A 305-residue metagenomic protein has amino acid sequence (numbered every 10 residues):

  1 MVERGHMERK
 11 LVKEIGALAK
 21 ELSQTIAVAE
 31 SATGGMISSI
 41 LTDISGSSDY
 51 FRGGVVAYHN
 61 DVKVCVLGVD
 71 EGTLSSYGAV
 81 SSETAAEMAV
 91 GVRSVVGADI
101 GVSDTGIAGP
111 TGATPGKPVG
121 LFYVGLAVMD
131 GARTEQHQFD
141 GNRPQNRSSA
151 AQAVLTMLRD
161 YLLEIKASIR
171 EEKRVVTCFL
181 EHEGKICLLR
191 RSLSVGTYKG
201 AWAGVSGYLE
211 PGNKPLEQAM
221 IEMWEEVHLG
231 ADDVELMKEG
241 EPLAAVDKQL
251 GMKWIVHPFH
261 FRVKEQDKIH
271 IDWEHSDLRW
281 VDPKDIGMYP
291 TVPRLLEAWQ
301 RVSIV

Functional and structural regions predicted by a protein language model:
V2-A167: Short alpha-helical segments enriched in small residues
D99-S103, G230-G240: A short coil-to-beta-strand element that immediately follows conserved catalytic motifs
T111-P115, I169-E171, S194-V195, E241-V256: Acidic pyrophosphate-coordinating catalytic loop
E135-F139, G207, V281: Generic detection of short hydrophobic beta-strand segments and adjacent strand-loop junctions
D160-A167, T291, L295-V305: Charged phosphate-binding loop/patch that engages nucleotide di/tri-phosphates or the phosphate backbone of nucleic
A167-C187: Conserved N-terminal beta-strand and adjoining loop/helix that marks the start of the Nudix/MutT-like hydrolase domain
H182-E226: Conserved Nudix-box catalytic region and its N-terminal flanking loop in Nudix hydrolases and closely related
E241-K268, R279, P283-K284: Active-site-adjacent beta-strand/loop module that shapes the phosphate/pyrophosphate-binding cleft
